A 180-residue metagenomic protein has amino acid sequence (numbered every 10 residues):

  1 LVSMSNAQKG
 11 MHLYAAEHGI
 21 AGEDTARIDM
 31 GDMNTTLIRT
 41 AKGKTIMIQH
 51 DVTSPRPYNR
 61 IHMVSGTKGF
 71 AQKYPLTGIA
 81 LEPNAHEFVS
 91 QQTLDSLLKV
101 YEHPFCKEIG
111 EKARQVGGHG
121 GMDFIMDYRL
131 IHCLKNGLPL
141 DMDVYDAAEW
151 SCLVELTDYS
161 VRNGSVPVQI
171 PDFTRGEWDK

Functional and structural regions predicted by a protein language model:
L1-P57, M63: Rossmann-like dinucleotide-binding domain that binds NAD(P)(H)
P55-K180: C-terminal helical cap and adjacent loop that interface with cofactors, partners, or active-site loops
